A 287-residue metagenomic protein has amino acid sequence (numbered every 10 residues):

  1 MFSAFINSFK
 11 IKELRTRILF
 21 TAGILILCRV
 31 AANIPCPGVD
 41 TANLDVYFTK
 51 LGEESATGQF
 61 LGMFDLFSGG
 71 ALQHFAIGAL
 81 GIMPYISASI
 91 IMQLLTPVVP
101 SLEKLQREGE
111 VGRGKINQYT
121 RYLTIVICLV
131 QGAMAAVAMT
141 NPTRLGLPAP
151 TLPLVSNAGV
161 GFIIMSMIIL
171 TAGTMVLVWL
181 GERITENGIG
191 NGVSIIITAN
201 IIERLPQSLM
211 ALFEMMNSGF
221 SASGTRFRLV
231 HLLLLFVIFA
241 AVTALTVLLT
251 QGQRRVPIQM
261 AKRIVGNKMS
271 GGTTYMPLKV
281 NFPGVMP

Functional and structural regions predicted by a protein language model:
M1-Q106, E110-P287: N-terminal cationic and glycine-rich segments that engage phosphates or anionic surfaces
